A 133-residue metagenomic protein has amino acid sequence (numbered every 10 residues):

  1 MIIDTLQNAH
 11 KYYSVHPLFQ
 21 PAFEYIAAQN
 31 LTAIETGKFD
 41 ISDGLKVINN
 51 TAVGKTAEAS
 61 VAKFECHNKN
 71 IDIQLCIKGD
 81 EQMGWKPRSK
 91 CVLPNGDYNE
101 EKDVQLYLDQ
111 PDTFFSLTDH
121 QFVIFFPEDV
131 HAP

Functional and structural regions predicted by a protein language model:
M1-I48, K63: A short, N-terminal "cap"/entry segment at the start of jelly-roll beta-barrel domains of the cupin/DSBH fold
Y12-A28, L93, D97-L106, D119: Compositionally biased, non-globular sequence tracts
T36-A57, F64-E65, K69-I77, W85: A short glycine-rich, His/Asp/Glu-containing loop-to-beta-strand
A52, C76-D80, K86-K90, H120 (+1 more regions): Beta-hairpin (beta-strand-turn-beta-strand) motif
T56-A57, C91-P94, P133: A short local loop/turn or secondary-structure capping micro-motif enriched for an aromatic residue
N68-E81, P87-S89, D97-L108: Short, conserved beta-strand element in jelly-roll/cupin
F115-P133: Conserved metal-binding segment of the jelly-roll/cupin
